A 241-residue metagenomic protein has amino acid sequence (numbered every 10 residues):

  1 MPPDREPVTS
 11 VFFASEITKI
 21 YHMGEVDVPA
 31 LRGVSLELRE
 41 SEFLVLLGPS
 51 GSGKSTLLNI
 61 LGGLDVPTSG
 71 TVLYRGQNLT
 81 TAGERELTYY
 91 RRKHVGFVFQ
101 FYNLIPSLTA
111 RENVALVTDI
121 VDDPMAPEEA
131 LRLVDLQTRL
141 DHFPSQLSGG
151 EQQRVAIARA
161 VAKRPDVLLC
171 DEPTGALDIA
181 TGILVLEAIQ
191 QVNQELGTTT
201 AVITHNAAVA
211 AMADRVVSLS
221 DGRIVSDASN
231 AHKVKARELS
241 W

Functional and structural regions predicted by a protein language model:
P2-R5: Pre-NBD coupling/linker segments of ABC/ABC-like ATPases
S10-A213, S218-L219, I224: ABC family nucleotide-binding domain
R223-W241: Conserved beta-strand-loop-alpha-helix hinge in the C-terminal portion of ABC ATPase nucleotide-binding domains
